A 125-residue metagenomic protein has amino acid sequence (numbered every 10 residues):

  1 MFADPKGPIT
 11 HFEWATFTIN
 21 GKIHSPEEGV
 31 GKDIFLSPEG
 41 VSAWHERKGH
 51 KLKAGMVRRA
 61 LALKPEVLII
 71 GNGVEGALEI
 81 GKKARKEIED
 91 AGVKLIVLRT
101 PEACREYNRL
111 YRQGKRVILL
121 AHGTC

Functional and structural regions predicted by a protein language model:
M1-A54, Y111-C125: Non-catalytic interface/targeting segments
G29, M56-R58, A77-E79: Short hydrophobic/aromatic-rich motifs at helix boundaries and adjacent loops
A43, R59-L63, V93-I96, A121-G123: Glycine-rich loops and low-complexity Gly/Arg-rich segments that provide flexible linkers or classic glycine-based
W44-H45, G76-I80, E106: Short active-site-adjacent helix-start/loop capping segments
K53-A60, E106-Y107: Short, charged beta->alpha transition segments
A62, R109-R112: Secondary-structure boundary motif
A62-V97: Mid-chain, well-packed structural core segment of small domains
T100-R105: Short acidic loop-to-helix transition motifs that present clustered carboxylates
